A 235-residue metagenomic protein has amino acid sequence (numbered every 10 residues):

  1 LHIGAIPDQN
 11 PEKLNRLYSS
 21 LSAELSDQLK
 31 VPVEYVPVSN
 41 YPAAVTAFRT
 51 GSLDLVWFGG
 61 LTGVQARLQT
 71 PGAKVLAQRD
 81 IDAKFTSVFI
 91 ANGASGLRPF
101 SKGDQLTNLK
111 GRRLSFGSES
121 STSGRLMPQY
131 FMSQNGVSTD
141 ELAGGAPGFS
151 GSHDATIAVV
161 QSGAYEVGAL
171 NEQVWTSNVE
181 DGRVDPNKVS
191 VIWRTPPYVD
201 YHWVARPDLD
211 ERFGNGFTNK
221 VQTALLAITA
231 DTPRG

Functional and structural regions predicted by a protein language model:
L1-Y18: Extracytoplasmic "Venus flytrap"
I6-P7, D80-V88, E141, R183-L225 (+1 more regions): Periplasmic-binding protein-like
S20-K30, S118, T122-F149, S177-V184: Ligand-binding cleft/hinge of the Venus flytrap
P32, R113-F131, N219-G235: Ligand-binding clefts/hinges and TM-proximal coupling segments of bilobed small-molecule sensing domains
Y35-T46, G59-L61, T139-A158, P197: Short helix-initiation/N-cap motifs at beta->coil->alpha
F48-R49, L109, V160-Q161: Hydrophobic residues within well-ordered alpha-helices
W57-T70, S133-Q134, V159-S162, E166-N187: A ligand-binding cleft/hinge motif common to bilobed small-molecule-binding domains
R79-V137, E141: A conserved helix-loop-strand patch within extracytoplasmic ligand-binding domains of the periplasmic binding
